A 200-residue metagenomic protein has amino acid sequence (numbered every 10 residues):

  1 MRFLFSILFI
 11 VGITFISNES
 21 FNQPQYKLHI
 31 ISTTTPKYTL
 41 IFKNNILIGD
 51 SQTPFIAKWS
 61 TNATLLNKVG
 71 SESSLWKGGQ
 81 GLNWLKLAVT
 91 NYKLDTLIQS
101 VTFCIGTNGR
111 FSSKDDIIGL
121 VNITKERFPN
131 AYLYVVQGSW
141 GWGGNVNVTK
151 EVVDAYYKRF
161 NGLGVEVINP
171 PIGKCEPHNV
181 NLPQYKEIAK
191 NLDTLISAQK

Functional and structural regions predicted by a protein language model:
M1-I48, T53-K58, Q199-K200: N-terminal secretory targeting modules
T39-I117, W142-G144, T149: Conserved SGNH/GDSL esterase-like catalytic core that processes O-acyl groups on lipids and polysaccharides
N67-E72, Q137, I168-P171: Residues at the C-termini of beta-strands that transition into short coil/loop
K93, T124-E126, N161: N-terminal cationic-hydrophobic initiation segments that often serve targeting/anchoring roles
I105, V135-Q137: A cross-domain feature marking catalytic cores of carbohydrate-active enzymes and several ubiquitous metabolic/repair
I117-N122, V153, Y157: Generic structural signal for well-ordered alpha-helices, preferentially at hydrophobic/aromatic core positions
F128-Y132: A short helix->loop->beta-strand "cap" motif at the edges of active sites that frequently abuts
W140-Q199: Substrate-gating cap/lid alpha-helix
